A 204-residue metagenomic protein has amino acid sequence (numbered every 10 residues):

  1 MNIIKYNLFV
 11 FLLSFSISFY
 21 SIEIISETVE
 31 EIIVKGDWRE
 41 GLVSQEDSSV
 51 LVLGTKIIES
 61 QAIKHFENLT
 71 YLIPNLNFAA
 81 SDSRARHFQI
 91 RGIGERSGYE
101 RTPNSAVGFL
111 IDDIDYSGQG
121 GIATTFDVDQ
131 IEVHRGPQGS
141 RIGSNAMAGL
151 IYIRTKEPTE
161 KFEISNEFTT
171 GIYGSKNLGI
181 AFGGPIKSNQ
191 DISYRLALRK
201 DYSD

Functional and structural regions predicted by a protein language model:
N7-F19: Bacterial N-terminal signal peptides
S21-S26: Boundary at the C-terminal end of the N-terminal hydrophobic targeting segment
E31-Q61, R86-Q89, V107: N-terminal periplasmic "start-of-domain" segments of outer-membrane beta-barrel proteins
L42, E67, Y71-I114: Extracytoplasmic beta-strand/coil segments of soluble accessory domains associated with Gram-negative outer-membrane
V50, I58, L69-T70, I131-V133 (+2 more regions): Non-catalytic regulatory/gating segments with a bias toward low-complexity or hydrophobic composition
S83, G121, G171-S175: Transmembrane beta-barrel outer-membrane domains
G98-Y99, A106-P137: Short acidic/polar hinge/loop motifs at secondary-structure boundaries that mediate gating or recognition
A106, D127-D129, S140-D204: Outer-membrane beta-barrel translocator/receptor signature
